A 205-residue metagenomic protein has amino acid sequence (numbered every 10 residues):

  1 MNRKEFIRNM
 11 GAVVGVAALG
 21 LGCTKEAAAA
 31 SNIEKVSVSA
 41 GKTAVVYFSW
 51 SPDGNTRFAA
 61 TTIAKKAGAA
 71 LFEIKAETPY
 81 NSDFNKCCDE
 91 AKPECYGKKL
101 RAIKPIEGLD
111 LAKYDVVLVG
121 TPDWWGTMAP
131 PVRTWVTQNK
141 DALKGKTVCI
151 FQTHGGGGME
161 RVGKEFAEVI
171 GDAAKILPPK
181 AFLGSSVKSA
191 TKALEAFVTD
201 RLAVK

Functional and structural regions predicted by a protein language model:
E5-E26: N-terminal export signals
V14, K175-K205: Glycine-rich phosphate/pyrophosphate-binding loop and the adjoining helix
C23-D53: C-terminal segment of N-terminal export signals and the immediately downstream linker at the start of the mature
V46-F48, I74, V119-G120, F151: Short hydrophobic segments within beta-strands
W50-D53, A76-P79, D123-T127, H154-G158 (+1 more regions): Solvent-exposed loop/turn segments at secondary-structure junctions within structured extracellular/periplasmic domains
A59-A67: A short, Lys/Arg-enriched amphipathic alpha-helix followed by its capping loop at the start of a domain
A69-D83: A short beta-strand-loop structural module common to alpha/beta enzyme folds
K86-A174: Helix-loop-strand module that forms the ligand-binding subsite of alpha/beta enzymes
